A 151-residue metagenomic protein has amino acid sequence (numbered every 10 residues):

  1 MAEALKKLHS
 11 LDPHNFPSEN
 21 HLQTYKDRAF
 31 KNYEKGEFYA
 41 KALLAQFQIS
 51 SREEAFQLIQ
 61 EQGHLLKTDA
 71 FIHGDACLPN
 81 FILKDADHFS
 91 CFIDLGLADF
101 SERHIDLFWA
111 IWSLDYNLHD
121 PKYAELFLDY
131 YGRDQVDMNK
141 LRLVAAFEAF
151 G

Functional and structural regions predicted by a protein language model:
M1-A4: Conserved alphaE helix
K6-G74: An alpha-helical support segment within catalytic cores of ATP-dependent transferases
L8, I59, F127, L141-V144: A generic structural signal for nonpolar/aromatic side chains embedded in well-ordered alpha-helices
H14, C77, G96-A98: Short, solvent-exposed loop/turn segments at secondary-structure junctions
G36, L65, D69-F71, K84-R142: Active-site Asp-x-Gly
P79-L83: Hydrophobic residue at the +6 position relative to the catalytic HRD Asp in the kinase catalytic loop
L143-G151: …primarily DNA-binding HTH/wHTH and HhH modules…
